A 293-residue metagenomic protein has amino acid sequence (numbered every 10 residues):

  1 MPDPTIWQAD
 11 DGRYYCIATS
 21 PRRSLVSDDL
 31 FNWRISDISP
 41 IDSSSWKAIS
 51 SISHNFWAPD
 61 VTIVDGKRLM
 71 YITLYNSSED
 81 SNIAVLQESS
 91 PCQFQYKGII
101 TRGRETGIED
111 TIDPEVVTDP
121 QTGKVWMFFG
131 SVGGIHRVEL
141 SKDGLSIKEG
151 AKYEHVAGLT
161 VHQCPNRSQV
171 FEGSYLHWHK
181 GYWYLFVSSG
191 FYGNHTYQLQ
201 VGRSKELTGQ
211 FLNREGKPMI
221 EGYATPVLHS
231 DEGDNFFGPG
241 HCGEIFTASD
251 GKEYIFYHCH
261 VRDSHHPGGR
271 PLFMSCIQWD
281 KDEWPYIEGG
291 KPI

Functional and structural regions predicted by a protein language model:
M1-I293: Carbohydrate-active catalytic/glycan-binding domains of CAZyme proteins, especially the secreted or lumenal ectodomains
